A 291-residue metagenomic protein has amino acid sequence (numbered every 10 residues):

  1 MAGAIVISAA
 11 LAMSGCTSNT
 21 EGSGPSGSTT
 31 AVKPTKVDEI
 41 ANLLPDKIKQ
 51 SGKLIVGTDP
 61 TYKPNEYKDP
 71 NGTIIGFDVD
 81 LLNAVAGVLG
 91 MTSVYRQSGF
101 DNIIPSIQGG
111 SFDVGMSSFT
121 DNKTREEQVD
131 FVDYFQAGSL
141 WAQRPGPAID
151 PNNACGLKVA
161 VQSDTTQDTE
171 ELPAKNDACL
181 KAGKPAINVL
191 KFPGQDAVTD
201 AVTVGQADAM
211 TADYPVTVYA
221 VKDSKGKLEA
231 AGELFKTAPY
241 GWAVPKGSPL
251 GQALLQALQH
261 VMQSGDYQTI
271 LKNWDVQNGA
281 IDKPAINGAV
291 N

Functional and structural regions predicted by a protein language model:
A10-G15: C-terminal motif of bacterial Sec signal peptides marking the signal peptidase cleavage site
T17, T29-P34, G87, P147 (+3 more regions): Extended ligand-binding regions for polar small-molecule ligands
S18, G22-S23, A31-P34, D38-L44 (+2 more regions): Ligand-binding clefts/hinges and TM-proximal coupling segments of bilobed small-molecule sensing domains
G24-G115, N273: Extracytoplasmic small-molecule ligand-binding "clamshell" domains of the periplasmic binding protein/Venus flytrap
P60, Q136-Q143, V218, K222-Q259 (+1 more regions): Periplasmic-binding protein-like
K63, I74-G87, F119-T120, A137-G194 (+2 more regions): Bilobed "Venus flytrap"/periplasmic-binding protein-like clamshell domains and structurally analogous long
T92-N153: Acidic, polar ligand-binding/catalytic clefts
F119-E126, P173, T203-K236: A ligand-binding cleft/hinge motif common to bilobed small-molecule-binding domains
